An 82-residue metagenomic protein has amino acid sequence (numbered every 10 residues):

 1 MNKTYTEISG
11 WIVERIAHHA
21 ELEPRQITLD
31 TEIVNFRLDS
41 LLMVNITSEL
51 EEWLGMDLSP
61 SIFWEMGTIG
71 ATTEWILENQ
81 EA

Functional and structural regions predicted by a protein language model:
M1-R25, E74-A82: Thiotemplate assembly-line natural product biosynthesis machinery
H18, V34, E52: Short polybasic/polar patches that bind polyanions
P24, I33, F63: N-terminal sensory regulatory modules of PAS/LOV and PAS-like folds
D30-F36: N-terminal helix-turn-helix DNA-binding core of bacterial DNA-binding proteins
E32, T68-A71: Residue-level recognition of oxygen-bearing side chains
D39-G67: Phosphopantetheinylated carrier protein domains
